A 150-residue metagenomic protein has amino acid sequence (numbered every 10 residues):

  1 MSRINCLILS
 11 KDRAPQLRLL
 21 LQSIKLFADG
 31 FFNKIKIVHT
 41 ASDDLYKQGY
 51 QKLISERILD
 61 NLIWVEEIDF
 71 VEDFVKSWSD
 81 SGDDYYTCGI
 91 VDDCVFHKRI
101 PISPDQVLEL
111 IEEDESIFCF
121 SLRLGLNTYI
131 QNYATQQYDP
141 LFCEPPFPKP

Functional and structural regions predicted by a protein language model:
M1-Q22: N-proximal low-complexity "stem/linker" segments adjacent to membrane-targeting elements
Q22-N33: Short, acidic, metal-binding catalytic loop of nucleotide-sugar glycosyltransferases
V38-Y50: A conserved acidic beta->alpha catalytic loop
S55-D69: Conserved donor nucleotide-binding strand/loop of the catalytic core
V65-S81: Glycine-rich, basic loop-to-helix element that forms the pyrophosphate-binding segment of sugar-nucleotide handling
D84-V95: Short beta-strand-to-loop acidic/aromatic patch adjacent to the donor-nucleotide binding site
K98-N127: Conserved donor-nucleotide/metal-binding helix-loop-beta segment in metal-dependent transferases, i.e., the alpha-helix
Q137-P150: A conserved mid-domain beta-alpha-beta active-site/ligand-binding segment of alpha/beta enzyme cores
